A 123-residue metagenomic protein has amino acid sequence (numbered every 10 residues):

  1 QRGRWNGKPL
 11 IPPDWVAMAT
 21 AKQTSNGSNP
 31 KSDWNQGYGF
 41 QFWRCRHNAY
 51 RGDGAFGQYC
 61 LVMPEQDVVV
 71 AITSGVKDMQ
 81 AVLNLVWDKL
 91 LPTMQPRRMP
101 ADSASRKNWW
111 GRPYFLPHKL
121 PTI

Functional and structural regions predicted by a protein language model:
Q1-I11: Bacterial peptidoglycan biogenesis and beta-lactam-recognition machinery
R2-G3, A19, Q23, T73 (+1 more regions): Sec/Tat-exported extracytoplasmic proteins
W5, W15, F42-W43, W87: Tryptophan-centered motif/residue detector
I11, W34, V82, V86: Short acidic-hydrophobic sequence patches enriched in Asp/Glu that either
P13-V16, R106: Acidic/histidine-enriched alpha-helical segments
A17-V69: Active-site Gly/Thr loop motif
V76-D78: A short acidic/small-residue loop/turn micro-motif
Q80-I123: Short, gly/Ser/Thr-rich active-site loops of penicillin-recognizing serine hydrolases
